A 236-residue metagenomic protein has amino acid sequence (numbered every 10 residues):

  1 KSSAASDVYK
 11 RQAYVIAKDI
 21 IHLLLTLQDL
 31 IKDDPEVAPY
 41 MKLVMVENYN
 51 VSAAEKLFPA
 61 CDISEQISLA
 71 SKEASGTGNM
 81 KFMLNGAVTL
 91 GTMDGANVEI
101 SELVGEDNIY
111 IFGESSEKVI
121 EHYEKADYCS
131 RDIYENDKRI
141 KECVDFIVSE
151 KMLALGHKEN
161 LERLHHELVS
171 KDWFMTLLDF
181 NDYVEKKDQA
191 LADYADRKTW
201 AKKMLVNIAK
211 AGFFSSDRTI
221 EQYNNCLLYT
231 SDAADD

Functional and structural regions predicted by a protein language model:
K1-A5, Y9, Y229-D236: Single conserved hydrophobic/aromatic residue that forms the stacking wall/gate of nucleotide- or nucleobase-binding
S3-V44: Conserved catalytic-core segment of nucleotide-activated headgroup transferases in glycan assembly
L25, V51-S52, G76-T77: Residue-level marker for well-ordered alpha-helical positions
D29-D33, I63, A70: Conserved helix-loop functional segments at active or binding sites
K42-V44, Q66-L69: Short, flexible loop segments at the rims of nucleotide/cofactor-binding pockets, characterized by
L43-S52: Catalytic cores of eukaryotic secretory-pathway lumenal/extracellular enzymes that build and remodel glycoconjugates
S52-A60: Short acidic alpha-helix that forms the nucleotide-activated donor recognition element in Leloir-type transferases
P59-A60, I67-M204, I208-F213, R218 (+1 more regions): Catalytic binding pocket for nucleotide-activated donors in carbohydrate/polymer assembly enzymes
